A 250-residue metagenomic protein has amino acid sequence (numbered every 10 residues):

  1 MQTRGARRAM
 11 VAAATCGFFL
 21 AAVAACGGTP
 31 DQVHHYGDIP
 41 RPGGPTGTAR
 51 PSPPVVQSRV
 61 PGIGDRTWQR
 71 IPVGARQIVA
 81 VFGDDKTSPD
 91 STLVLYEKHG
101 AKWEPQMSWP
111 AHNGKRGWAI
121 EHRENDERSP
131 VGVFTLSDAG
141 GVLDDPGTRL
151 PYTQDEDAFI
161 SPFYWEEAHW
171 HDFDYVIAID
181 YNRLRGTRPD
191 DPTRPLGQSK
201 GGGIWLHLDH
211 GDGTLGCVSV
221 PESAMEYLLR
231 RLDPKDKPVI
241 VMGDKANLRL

Functional and structural regions predicted by a protein language model:
M1-P30: Secretory targeting and sorting signals
G27-L208, R230, K245-L250: Cell wall/extracellular polymer interaction/catalysis modules
D209-G213: Short glycine-enriched loop/turn motifs at secondary-structure junctions
T214-V220: Active-site nucleophilic cysteine motif
E222-L250: Long, compositionally biased interface segments
